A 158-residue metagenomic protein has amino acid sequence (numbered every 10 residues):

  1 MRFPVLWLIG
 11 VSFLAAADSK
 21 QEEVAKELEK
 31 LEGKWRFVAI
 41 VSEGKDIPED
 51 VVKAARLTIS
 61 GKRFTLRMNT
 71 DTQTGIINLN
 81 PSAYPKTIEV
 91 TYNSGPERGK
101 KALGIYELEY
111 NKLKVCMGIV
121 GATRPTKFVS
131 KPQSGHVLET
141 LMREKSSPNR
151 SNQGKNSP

Functional and structural regions predicted by a protein language model:
M1-V5: Positively charged n-region of N-terminal signal peptides that target proteins for export
L8-A17: Hydrophobic h-region of N-terminal signal peptides that target proteins for export in Gram-negative bacteria
A17-E23, T74, N78, A83-P85 (+1 more regions): Edge beta-strand at a domain terminus
K20-R36: N-terminal helix-cap/turn-to-beta initiation motif at the start of protein domains
A25, F37-A54, S60-S130: Contiguous, well-ordered beta-strand patches that form the walls/edges of small beta-barrel/beta-sandwich domains
